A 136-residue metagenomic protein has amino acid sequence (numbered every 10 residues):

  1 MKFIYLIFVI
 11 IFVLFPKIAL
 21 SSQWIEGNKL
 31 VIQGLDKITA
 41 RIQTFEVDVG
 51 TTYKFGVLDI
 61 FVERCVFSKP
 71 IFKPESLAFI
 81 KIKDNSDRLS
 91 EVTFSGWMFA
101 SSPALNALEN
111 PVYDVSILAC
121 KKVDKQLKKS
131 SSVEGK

Functional and structural regions predicted by a protein language model:
K2-I4, I18-K136: N- and C-terminal low-complexity/disordered segments
I7-P16: Bacterial N-terminal signal peptides
